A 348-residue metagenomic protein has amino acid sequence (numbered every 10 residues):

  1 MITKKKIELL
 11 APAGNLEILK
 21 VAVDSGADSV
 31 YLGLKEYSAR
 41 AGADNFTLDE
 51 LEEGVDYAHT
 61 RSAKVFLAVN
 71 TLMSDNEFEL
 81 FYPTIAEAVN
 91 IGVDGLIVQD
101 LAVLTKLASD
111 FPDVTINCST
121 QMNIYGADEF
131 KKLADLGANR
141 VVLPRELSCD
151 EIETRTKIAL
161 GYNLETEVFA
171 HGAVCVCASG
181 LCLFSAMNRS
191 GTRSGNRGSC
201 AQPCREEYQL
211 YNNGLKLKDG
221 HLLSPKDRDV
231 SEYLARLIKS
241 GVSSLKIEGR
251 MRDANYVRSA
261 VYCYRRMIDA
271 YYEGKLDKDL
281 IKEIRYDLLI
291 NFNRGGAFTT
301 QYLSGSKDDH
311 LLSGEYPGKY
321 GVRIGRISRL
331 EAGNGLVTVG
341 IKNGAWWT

Functional and structural regions predicted by a protein language model:
M1-S25, S29-A39, G54-V55, R61-T71 (+4 more regions): Surface-exposed amphipathic alpha-helical tracts and adjacent flexible/coil segments at the periphery of soluble enzymes
A11, L96-I97: Conserved SAM-binding loop
A43-E52: Aromatic- and glycine-enriched glycan-recognition loops and surfaces that form the carbohydrate-binding subsites
A102-V103: Alpha-helix capping/helix-boundary segments
K106: Basic, amphipathic alpha-helical recognition segments used for DNA target recognition
